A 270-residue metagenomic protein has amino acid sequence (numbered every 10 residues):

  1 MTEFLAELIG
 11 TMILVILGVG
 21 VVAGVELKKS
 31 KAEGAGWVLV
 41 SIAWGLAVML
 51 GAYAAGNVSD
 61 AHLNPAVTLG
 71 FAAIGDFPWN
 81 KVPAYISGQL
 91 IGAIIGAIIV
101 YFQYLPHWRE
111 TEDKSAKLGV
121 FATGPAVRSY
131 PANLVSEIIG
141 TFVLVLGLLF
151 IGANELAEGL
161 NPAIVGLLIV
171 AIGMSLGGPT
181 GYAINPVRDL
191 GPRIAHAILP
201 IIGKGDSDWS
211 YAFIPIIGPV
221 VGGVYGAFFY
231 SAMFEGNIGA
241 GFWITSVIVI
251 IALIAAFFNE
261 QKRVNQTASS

Functional and structural regions predicted by a protein language model:
M1-S270: Membrane-interface helix-loop junctions and terminal tails of multi-pass membrane proteins
